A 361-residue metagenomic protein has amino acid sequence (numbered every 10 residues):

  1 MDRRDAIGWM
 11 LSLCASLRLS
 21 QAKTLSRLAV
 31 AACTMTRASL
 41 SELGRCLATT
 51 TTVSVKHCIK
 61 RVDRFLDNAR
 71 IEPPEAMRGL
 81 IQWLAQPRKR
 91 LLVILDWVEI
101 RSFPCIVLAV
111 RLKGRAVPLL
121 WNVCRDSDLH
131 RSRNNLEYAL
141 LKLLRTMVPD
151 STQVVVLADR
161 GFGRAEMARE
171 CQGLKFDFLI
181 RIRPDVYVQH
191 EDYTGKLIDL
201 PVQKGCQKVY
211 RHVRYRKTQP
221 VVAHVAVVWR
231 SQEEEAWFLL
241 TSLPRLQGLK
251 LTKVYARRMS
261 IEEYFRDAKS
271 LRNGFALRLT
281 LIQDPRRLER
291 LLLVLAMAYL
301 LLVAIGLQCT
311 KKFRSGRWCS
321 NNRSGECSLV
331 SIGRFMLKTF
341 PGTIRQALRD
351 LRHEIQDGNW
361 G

Functional and structural regions predicted by a protein language model:
M1-S39, V55-C58, A76-R78, K89-L91 (+2 more regions): Single, function-defining residue in the core of a domain
L47-R61: Short, basic interhelical loop/turn and adjoining N-cap of the next helix at nucleic-acid- or acidic-partner-contacting
H57, F65-L66, W97: N-terminal accessory alpha/beta regions
D63-R78: Short, basic alpha-helical nucleic acid-contact segments in DNA-binding proteins and DNA transaction factors
L95-I106: An active-site-proximal beta-strand-loop segment
A109: Acidic (Asp/Glu)-rich catalytic clusters
